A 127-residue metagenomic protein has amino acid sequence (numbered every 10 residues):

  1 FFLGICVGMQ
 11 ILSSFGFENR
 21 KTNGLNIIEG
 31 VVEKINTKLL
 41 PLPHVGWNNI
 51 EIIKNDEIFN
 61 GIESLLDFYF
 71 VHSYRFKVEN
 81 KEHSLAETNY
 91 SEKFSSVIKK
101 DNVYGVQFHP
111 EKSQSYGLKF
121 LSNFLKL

Functional and structural regions predicted by a protein language model:
F1-G46, S122: Cysteine-nucleophile active-site neighborhood
V31-L127: Amide-donor transfer/coupling interface in amidating biosynthetic enzymes
